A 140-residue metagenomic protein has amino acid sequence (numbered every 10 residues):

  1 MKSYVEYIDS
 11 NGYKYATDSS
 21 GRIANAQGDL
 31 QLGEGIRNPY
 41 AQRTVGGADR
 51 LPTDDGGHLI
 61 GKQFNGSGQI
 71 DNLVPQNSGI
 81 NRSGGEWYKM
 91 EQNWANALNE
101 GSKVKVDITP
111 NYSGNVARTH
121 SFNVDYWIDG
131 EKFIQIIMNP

Functional and structural regions predicted by a protein language model:
V5-P140: Domain-level detector of nuclease and nuclease-like folds in predominantly extracellular/periplasmic contexts
